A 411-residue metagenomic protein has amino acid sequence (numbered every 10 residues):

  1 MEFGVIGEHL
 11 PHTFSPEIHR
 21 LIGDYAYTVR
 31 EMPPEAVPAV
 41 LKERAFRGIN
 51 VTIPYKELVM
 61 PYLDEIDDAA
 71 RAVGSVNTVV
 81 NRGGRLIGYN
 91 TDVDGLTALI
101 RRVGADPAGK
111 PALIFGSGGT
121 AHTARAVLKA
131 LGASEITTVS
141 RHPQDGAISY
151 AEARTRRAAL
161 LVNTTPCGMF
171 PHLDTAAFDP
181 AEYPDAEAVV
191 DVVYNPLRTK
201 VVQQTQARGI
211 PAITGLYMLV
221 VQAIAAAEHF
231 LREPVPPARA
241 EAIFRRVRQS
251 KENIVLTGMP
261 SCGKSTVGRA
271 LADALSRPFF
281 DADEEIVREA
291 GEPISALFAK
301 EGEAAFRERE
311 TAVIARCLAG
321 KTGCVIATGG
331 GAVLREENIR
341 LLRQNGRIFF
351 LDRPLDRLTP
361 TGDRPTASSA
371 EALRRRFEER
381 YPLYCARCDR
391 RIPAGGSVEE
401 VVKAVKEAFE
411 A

Functional and structural regions predicted by a protein language model:
E2-V103, P196-R198, V202-Q204, R208-V220: Phosphate/diphosphate ligand-binding glycine-rich loop within oxidoreductases
G7, N90-V93, I100, G109-A130 (+1 more regions): Glycine-rich adenosine-cofactor-binding loop
L131-A147, D283-E285, E289: NAD(P)-binding Rossmann-fold cofactor-contacting core
G146-A212, A332-N338: Rossmann-like adenosine-cofactor binding region
V192-E252, A394: Adenosine-phosphate binding glycine-rich loop
E241-Q249, A270, A274, R347 (+1 more regions): NTP-dependent small-molecule kinase module
E284-R340: ATP-dependent small-molecule kinase phosphotransfer cores that center on conserved nucleotide phosphate-binding segments
Q344-L383, R390: A glycine- and Lys/Arg-enriched "phosphate-lid" helix/loop adjacent to the NTP-binding pocket of small-molecule kinases
